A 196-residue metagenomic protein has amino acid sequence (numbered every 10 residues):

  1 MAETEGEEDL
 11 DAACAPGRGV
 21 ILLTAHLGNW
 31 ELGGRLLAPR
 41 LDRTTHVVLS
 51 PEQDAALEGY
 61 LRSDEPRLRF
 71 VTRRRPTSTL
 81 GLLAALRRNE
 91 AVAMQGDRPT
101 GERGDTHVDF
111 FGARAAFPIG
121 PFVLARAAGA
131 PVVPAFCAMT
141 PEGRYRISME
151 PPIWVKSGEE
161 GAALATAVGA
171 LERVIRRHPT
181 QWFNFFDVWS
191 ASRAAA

Functional and structural regions predicted by a protein language model:
M1-V20, G28: A short, well-structured juxtamembrane/interface segment
A2-T4, L27, D54, T72-P76 (+2 more regions): A conditional alpha-helix N-cap/helix-loop micro-motif detector
E5, V48, E150: Residues in well-ordered beta-strands of folded domains
E8-L10, G28, Q53, T100 (+1 more regions): Residues that cap or initiate secondary-structure elements
C14, P39-D42, S63, P76-A196: Non-catalytic C-terminal accessory region of glycerolipid acyltransferases and related lyso-lipid remodeling enzymes
R18-R75, R88, E102-D109: Catalytic core of membrane glycerolipid acyltransferases/transacylases, capturing the structured, soluble-facing
